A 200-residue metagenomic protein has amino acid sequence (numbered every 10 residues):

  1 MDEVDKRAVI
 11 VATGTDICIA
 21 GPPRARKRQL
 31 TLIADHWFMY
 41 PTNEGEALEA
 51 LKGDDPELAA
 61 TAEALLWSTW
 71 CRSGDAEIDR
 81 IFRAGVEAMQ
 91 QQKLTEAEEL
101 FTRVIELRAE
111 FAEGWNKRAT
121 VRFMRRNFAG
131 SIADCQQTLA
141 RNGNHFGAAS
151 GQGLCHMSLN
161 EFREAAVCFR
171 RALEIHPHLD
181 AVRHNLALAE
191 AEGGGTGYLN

Functional and structural regions predicted by a protein language model:
T15, L48-E49, W67, T102 (+2 more regions): Alpha-solenoid helical repeat scaffolds
T31-L32, F38, E46-D54, L58 (+2 more regions): Alpha-helical segment of the N-proximal tetratricopeptide repeat
P41-G45, A60, T95, A129 (+2 more regions): Residue register within tetratricopeptide repeats
T69-R80, V167, E190-N200: Alpha-helical linker/edge segments of TPR/alpha-solenoid repeat scaffolds and analogous pre-/post-domain helices
R72, Q90, M124, S158 (+1 more regions): Register position in tetratricopeptide repeats
D75-A148: Alpha-helical adaptor scaffolds
E174-N200: Terminal, low-structured helical/coil segments at or just beyond the last alpha-helical repeat
